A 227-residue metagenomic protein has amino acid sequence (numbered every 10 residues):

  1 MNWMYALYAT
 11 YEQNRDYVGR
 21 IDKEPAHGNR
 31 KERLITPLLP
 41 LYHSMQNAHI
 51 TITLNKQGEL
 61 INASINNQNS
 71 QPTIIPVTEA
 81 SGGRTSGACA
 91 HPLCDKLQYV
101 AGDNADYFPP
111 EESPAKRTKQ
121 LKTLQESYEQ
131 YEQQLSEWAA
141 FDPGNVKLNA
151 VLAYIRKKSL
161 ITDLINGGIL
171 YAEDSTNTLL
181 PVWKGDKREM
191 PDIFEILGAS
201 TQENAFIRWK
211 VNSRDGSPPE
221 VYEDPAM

Functional and structural regions predicted by a protein language model:
M1-M227: Conserved phosphate-interacting/catalytic interface
